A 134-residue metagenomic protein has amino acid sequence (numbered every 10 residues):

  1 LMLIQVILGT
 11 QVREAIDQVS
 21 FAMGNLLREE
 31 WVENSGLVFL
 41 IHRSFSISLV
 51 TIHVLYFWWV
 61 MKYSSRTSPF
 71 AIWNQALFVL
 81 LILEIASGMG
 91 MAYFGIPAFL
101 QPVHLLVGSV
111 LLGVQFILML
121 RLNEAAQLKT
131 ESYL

Functional and structural regions predicted by a protein language model:
L1-L134: Polytopic transmembrane helical bundles with strong interfacial aromatic enrichment
